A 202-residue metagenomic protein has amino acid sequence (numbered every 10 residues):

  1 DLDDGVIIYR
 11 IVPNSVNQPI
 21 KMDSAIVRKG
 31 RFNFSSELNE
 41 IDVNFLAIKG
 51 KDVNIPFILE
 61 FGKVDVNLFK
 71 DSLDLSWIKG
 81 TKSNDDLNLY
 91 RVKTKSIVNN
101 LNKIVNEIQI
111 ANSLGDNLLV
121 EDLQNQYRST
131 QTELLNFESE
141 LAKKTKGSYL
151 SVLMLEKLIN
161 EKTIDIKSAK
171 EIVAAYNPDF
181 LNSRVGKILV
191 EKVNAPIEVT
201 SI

Functional and structural regions predicted by a protein language model:
D1-N136: A non-transmembrane, solvent-exposed segment enriched in polar/low-complexity residues
N102, G147-L158: Amphipathic alpha-helical repeat scaffolds of TPR domains
Q126, E156-E161: Structural detector for internal amphipathic alpha-helices that build alpha-solenoid repeat scaffolds
Y127-K146, I164-S168: Amphipathic alpha-helical coiled-coil segments
L134, L141, L158, Y176-N177: Alpha-helical solenoid scaffolds that mediate protein-protein interactions, centered on TPR/SEL1-like repeats but also
K144, S148, P178-K187: Short solvent-exposed coil/turn linkers within tandem alpha-helical repeat scaffolds
D165-Y176, S201: Alpha-helical repeat scaffolds
I188-I202: N-terminal "domain-start" segment that seeds a small globular fold
